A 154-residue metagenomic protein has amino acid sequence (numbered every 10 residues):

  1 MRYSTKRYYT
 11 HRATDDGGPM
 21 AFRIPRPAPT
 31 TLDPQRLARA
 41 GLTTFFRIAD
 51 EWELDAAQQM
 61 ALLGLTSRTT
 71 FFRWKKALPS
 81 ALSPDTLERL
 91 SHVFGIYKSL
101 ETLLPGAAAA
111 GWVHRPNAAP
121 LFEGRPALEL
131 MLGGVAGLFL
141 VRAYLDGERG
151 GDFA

Functional and structural regions predicted by a protein language model:
M1-A154: Non-transmembrane "mature" sequence context
